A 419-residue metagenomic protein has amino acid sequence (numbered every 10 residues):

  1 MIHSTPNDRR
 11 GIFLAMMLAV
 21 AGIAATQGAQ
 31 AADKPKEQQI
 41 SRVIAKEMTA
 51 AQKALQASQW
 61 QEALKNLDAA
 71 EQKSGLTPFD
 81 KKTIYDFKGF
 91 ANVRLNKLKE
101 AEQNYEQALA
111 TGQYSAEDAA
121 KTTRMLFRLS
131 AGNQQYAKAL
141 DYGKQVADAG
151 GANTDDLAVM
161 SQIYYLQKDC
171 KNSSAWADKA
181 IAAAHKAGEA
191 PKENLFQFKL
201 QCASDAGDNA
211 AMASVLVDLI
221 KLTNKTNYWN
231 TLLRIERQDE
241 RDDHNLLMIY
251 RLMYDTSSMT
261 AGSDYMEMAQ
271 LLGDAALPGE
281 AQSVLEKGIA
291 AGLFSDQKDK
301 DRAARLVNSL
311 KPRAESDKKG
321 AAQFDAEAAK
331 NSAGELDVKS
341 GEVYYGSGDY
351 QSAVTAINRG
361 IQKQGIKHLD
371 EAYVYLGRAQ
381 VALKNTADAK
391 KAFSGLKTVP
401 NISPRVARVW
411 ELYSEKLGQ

Functional and structural regions predicted by a protein language model:
I2-H3, R9, F13-E106, D118-K121 (+3 more regions): N-terminal leader/linker segments that initiate helical-solenoid repeat arrays
I40-T49, P78-Y85, S115-M125, A149-V159 (+10 more regions): Generic helix N-cap/helix-start motif at coil->alpha-helix transitions
A54, N92, S130, Y164 (+6 more regions): Residue at a conserved register position within TPR or TPR-like alpha-solenoid repeats
A57, L95, N133, Q167 (+6 more regions): Structural motif corresponding to the intra-repeat A-B loop/turn of tetratricopeptide repeats
L67-D68, K99-L109, Y136-D148, C170-A183 (+6 more regions): Alpha-helical repeat scaffolds
N92-T154, A158-V159: Surface-exposed, polar helix/loop patches in the mature regions of secreted/periplasmic/lumenal proteins that form
K298-V343: Flexible internal linker/loop segments at domain or repeat junctions
S332-Q419: C-terminal soluble interaction/assembly domains
